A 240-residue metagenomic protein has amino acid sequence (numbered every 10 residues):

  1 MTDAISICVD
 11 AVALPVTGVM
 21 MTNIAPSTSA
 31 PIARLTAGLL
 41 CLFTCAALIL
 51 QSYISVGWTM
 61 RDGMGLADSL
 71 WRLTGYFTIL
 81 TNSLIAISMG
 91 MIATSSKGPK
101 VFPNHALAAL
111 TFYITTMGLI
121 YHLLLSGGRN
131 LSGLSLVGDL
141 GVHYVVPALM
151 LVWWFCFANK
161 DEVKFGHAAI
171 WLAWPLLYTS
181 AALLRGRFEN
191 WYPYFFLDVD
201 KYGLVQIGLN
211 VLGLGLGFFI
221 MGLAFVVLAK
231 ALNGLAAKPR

Functional and structural regions predicted by a protein language model:
I24-L40: N-terminal membrane topogenic signal
I32, G75, E189-A224: Membrane-interface transmembrane-helix boundary segments in multi-pass integral membrane proteins
L42-T59: Alpha-helical transmembrane segments of multi-pass membrane proteins
S55-M60, H122-L131: Juxtamembrane "helix-exit" motif on the non-cytosolic side of transmembrane helices
M64-R72, P103-H105, R129-V142, F165-A168 (+2 more regions): Non-cytosolic membrane-interface motifs at loop->transmembrane helix junctions
F77-L80, S135-A148, G208-L212: Membrane-interface loop-to-helix entry segments
S95-A106, N159-G166: Membrane-interface helix-boundary motifs at transmembrane edges
P147-V163: Alpha-helical transmembrane segments in multipass membrane proteins, preferentially the mid-helix core
